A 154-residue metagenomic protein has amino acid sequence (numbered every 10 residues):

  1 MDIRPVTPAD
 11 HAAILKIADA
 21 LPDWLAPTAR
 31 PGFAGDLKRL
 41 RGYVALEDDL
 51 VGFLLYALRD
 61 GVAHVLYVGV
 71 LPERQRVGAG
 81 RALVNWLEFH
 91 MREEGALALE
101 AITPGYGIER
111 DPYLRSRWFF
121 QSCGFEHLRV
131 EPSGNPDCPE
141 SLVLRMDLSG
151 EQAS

Functional and structural regions predicted by a protein language model:
M1-A9, M146-S154: Conserved N-terminal entry element of GNAT/NAT acetyltransferase domains
P5-L66, L71-P72, V84-N85, H90 (+1 more regions): Acetyl-CoA-dependent GNAT
L40-G42, P139-L144: Short hydrophobic/aromatic beta-strand or adjacent loop that forms the aromatic wall/cage of a ligand/substrate-binding
G61, N135-E140: Short acidic/glycine-enriched loop/turn segments that link adjacent beta-strands
V68-R76, G105-G107: A short, internal acetyl-CoA/4′-phosphopantetheine-binding micro-motif in the GNAT/acyltransferase core
R76-F89, L114-R115: Conserved acetyl-CoA-binding loop-helix of GNAT-fold acetyltransferases
R81, G105-R129, D137: Conserved active-site alpha-helix within GNAT-family acetyltransferase domains
M91-P112: Conserved GNAT acetyl-CoA-binding A-motif
